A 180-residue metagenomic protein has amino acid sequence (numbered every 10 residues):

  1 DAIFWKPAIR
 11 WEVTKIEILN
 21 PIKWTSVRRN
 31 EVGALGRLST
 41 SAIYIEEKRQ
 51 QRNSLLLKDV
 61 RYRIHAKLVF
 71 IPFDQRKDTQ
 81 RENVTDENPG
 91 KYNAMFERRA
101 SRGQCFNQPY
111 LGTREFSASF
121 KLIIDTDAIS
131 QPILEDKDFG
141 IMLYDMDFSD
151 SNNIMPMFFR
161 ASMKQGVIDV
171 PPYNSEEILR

Functional and structural regions predicted by a protein language model:
D1-G33, S41: Long, hydrophobic N-terminal alpha-helical segment
R29-R180: Internal, well-folded beta-alpha domain core
